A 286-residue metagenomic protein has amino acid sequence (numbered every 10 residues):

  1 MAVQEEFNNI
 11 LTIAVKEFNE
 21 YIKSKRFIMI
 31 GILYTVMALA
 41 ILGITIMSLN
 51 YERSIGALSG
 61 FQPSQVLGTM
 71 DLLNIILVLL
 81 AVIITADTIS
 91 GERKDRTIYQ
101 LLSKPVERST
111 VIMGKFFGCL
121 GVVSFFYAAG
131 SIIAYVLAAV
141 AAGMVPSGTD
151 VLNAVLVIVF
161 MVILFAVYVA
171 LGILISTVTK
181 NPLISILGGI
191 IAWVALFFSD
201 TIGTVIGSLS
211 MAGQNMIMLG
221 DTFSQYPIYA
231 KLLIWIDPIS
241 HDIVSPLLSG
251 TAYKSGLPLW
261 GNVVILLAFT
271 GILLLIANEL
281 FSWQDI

Functional and structural regions predicted by a protein language model:
M1-Y34: Aromatic- and glycine-rich beta-strand/loop motifs that create alpha-glucan
A2-Q4, L33-Y34, A38-A86, M113-K180 (+1 more regions): Secretory targeting signals
S24-K25, K180-P182: Short loop-to-helix capping motifs
G31-Y34, K115-F116, G189-I190, L266: Residue-level recognition of transmembrane alpha-helices in multi-pass small-molecule transporters/permeases
I44-S64, I186, V194-N278: Terminal transmembrane helical anchor/hairpin motif
A81-T85, I98, I133, L171 (+3 more regions): Hydrophobic/aromatic residues in alpha-helical transmembrane segments
T88-G121: Helix-loop-helix units of permease transmembrane domains in multi-pass membrane transporters, especially ABC
L280-I286: Short cytosolic juxtamembrane segments of multi-pass membrane proteins
